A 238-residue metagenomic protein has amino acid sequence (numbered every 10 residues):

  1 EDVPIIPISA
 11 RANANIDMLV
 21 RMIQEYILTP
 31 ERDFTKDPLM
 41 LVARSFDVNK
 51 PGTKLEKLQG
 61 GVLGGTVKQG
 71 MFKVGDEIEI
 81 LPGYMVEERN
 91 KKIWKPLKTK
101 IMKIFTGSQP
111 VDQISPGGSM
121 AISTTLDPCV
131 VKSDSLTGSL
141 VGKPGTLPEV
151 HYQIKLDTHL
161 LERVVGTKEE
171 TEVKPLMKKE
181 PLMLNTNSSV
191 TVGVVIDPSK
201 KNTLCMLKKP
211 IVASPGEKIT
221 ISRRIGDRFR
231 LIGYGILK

Functional and structural regions predicted by a protein language model:
E1-L136, L140-K143, L147, L160: Conserved catalytic-core segments of large NTP-driven translation/proteostasis enzymes
P128-K238: C-terminal effector modules of nucleic-acid-centric enzymes and ribosome-associated factors
